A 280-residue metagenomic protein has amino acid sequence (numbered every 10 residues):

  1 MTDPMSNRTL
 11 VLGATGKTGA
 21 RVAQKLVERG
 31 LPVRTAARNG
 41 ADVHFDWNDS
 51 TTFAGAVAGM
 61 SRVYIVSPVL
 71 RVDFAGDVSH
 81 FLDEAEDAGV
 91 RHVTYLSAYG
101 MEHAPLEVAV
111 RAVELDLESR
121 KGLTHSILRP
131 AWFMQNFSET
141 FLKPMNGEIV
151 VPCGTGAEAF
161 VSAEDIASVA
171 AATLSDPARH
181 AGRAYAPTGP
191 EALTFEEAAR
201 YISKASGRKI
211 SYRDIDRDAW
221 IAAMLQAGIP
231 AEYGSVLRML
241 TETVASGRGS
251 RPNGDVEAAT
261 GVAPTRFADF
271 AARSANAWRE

Functional and structural regions predicted by a protein language model:
M1-T2, A41: A subset of signal/propeptide-processing and intrinsically disordered low-complexity segments in secreted/extracellular
T2-T35, N48-T51, A58-S61, V69-S79 (+7 more regions): Oxidoreductase cofactor-interface core, primarily capturing Rossmann-like NAD(P)-dependent enzymes
D3, R217-E280: A hydrophobic C-terminal alpha-helical subdomain
G40, H44-S50: Conserved SAM/SAH-binding loop
D42, I149-V151, V256: Short clusters of hydrophobic/aromatic residues that line enzyme substrate/ligand-binding pockets
